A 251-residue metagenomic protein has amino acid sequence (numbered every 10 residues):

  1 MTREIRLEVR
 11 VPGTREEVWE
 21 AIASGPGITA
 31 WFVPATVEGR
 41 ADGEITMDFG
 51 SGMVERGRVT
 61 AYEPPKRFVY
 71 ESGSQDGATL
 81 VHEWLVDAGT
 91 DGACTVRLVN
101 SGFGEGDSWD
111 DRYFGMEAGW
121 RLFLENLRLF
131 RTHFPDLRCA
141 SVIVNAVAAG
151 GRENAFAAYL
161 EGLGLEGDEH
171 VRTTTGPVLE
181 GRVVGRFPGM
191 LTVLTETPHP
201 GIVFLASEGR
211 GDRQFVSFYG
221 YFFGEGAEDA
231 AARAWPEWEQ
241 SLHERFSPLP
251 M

Functional and structural regions predicted by a protein language model:
M1-E4: Short acidic N-proximal helix/loop "leader" segments that mark the beginning of a domain or an inter-domain linker
R6, G13-E16, G25-R58, E63-R67 (+1 more regions): Short beta-edge strand/loop motif at the mouth of beta-sheet-based domains
R6-E8, V54-R56, V81-E83, I202: Well-ordered beta-strand positions in beta-sheet-rich domains
V18-W19, R152-A158, G226-A234: Short, conserved charged micro-motifs
A23-S24, E125: Solvent-exposed alpha-helix faces
V69-E117, P188-M251: Beta-strand/loop substructures that line and gate deep hydrophobic ligand-binding cavities in soluble
G102-Y159: Surface-exposed beta-loop interaction hotspot
